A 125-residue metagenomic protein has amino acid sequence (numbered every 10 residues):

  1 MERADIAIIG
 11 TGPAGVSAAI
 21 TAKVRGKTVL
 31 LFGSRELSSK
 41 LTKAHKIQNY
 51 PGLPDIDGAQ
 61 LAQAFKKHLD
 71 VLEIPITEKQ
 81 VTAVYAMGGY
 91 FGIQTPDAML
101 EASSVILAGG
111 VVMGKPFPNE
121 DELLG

Functional and structural regions predicted by a protein language model:
M1-A7, R25, I76-G125: FAD-binding core/adjacent interface of flavoenzyme oxidoreductases
A7, V24-K43: Glycine-rich FAD pyrophosphate-binding loop
I9-A14: Glycine-rich Rossmann-fold phosphate-binding loop(s) that bind the pyrophosphate of adenine dinucleotide cofactors
G15, S38, I56, G114-K115: Flexible, glycine-rich phosphate/dinucleotide-binding loops and adjacent beta-alpha linkers at cofactor/substrate
S17, E36, A64: Short Gly/charged-rich anion-binding patches and loops
A19, K23: Gly/Ala-rich phosphate-binding loop of Rossmann-like dinucleotide-binding domains, activating on the conserved
L37, K43-G52, M113, N119-E120: Glycine-rich, flexible loop/turn motifs
T42-M99: N-terminal Rossmann-like dinucleotide/flavin-binding domain of flavoprotein oxidoreductases that bind FAD/FMN
